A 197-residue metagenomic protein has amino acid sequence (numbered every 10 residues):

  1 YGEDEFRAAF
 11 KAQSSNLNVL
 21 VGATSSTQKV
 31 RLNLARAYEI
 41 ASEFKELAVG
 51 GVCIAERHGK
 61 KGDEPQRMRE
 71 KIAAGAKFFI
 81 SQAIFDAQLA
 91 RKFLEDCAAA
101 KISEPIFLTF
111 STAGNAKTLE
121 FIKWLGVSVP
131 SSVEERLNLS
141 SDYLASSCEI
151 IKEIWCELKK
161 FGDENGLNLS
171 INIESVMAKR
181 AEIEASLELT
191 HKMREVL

Functional and structural regions predicted by a protein language model:
Y1-G62, L137-A145, V176-L197: Active-site beta->alpha loop and helix N-cap motifs at the rims of alpha/beta catalytic domains
A9-F10, C97-A99, K123-V127: Short, hinge-like loop/turn segments at secondary-structure boundaries
N18-L20, L47-C53, I72, F79-S81 (+2 more regions): Hydrophobic faces of well-ordered beta-strands that scaffold small-molecule active sites in alpha/beta enzyme cores
Q66-E120: Aromatic-anchored, glycine/proline-accented short structural segments that stabilize local strand-turns or short
K92-S103, A116-T118, K152-L197: Structured C-terminal cap/extension of enzyme domains
P105, T109-N168: Catalytic-face loop-and-helix region of soluble metabolic enzyme cores
